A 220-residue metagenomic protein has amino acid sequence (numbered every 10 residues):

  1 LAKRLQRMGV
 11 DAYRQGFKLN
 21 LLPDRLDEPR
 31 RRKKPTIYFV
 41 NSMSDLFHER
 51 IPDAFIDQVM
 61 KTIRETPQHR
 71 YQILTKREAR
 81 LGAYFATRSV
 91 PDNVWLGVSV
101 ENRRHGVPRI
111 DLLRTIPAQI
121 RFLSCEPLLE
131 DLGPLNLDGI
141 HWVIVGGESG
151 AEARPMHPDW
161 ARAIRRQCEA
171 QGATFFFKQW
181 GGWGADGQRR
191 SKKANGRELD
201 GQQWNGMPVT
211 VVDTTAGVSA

Functional and structural regions predicted by a protein language model:
L1-V94, R103-G106, L132-I140: Conserved Radical SAM active-site core
R32, E65-T66, T115-I116, A170-Q171: Alpha-helix C-cap/termination motif
F39, Q72, W95-G97, F122 (+1 more regions): A structural signal for isolated positions on well-ordered beta-strands in alpha/beta enzyme cores
V40, I73, L113, E126 (+2 more regions): Conserved, mostly hydrophobic/aromatic
M43-D45, K76-E78, S99-R103, E126-L128 (+2 more regions): Active-site beta-loop-alpha junctions enriched in small/polar residues
A54, Q58-K61, A83, D111-T115 (+2 more regions): Alpha-helical scaffolding segments of alpha/beta enzyme cores, especially the outer helices of TIM-barrel or partial
F85, S89-H141, P155-R162: Short loop-to-alpha-helix "cap/lid" segments that border enzyme active sites across diverse enzyme classes
A118, L129, P134-A220: Auxiliary Fe-S-binding modules of radical SAM enzymes
